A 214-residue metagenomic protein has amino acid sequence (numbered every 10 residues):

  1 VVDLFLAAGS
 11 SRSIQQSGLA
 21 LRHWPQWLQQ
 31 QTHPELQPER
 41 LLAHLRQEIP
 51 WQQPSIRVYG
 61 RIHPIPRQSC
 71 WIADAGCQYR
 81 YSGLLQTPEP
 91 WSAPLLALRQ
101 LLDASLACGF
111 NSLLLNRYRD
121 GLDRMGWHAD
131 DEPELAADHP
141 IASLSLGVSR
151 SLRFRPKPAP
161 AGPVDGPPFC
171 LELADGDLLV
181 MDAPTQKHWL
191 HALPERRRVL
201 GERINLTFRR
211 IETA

Functional and structural regions predicted by a protein language model:
V1-A214: Non-heme Fe(II) oxygenase metal-center motifs and adjacent flexible, charged/small-residue loops
